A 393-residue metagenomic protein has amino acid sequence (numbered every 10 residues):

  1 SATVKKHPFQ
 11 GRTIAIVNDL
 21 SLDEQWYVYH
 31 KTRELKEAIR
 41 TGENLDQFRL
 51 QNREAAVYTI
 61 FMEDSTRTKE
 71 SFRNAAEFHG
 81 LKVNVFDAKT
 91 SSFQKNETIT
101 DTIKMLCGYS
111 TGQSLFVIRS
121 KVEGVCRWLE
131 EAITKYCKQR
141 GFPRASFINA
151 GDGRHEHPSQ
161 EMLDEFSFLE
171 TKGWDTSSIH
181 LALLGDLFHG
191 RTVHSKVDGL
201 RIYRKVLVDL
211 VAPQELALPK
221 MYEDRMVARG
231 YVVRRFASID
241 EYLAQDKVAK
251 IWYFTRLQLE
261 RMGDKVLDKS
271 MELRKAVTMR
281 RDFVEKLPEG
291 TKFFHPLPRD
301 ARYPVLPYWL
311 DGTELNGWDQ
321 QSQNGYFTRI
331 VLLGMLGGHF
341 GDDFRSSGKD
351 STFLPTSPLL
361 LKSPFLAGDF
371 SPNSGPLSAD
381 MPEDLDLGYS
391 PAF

Functional and structural regions predicted by a protein language model:
S1-E70: Positively charged, low-complexity intrinsically disordered leader regions
A56-Y109: Active-site cofactor/substrate anionic-group-binding motifs, chiefly glycine- and Lys/Arg-rich phosphate-binding loops
M62-N74, L169-T255: Glycine-rich phosphate/diphosphate-binding loop of Rossmann-like nucleotide-binding domains
L106, Q113-G199, H295: Anion-binding alpha/beta catalytic cores of soluble intermediary-metabolism enzymes, centered on
G141, T176, R201-R204, D282-G290 (+1 more regions): Short, conserved loop/helix-junction motifs that constitute active-site signature segments in enzyme catalytic cores
V227-D311: Rossmann-like adenosine-cofactor binding region
G290-D369, P382-Y389: Adenosine-phosphate binding glycine-rich loop
